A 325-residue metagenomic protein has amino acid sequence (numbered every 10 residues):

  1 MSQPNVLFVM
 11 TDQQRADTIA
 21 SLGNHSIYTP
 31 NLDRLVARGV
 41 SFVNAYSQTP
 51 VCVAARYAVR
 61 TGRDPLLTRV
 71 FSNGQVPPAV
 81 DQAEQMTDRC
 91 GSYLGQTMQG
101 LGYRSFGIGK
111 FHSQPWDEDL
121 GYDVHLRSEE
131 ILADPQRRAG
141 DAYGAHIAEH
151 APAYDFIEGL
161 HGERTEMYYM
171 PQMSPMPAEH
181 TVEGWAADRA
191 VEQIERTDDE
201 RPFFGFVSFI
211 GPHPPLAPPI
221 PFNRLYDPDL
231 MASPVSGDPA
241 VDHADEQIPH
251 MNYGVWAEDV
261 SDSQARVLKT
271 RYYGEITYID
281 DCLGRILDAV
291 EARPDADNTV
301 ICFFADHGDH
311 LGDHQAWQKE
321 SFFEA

Functional and structural regions predicted by a protein language model:
M1-A325: Formylglycine-dependent sulfatase
